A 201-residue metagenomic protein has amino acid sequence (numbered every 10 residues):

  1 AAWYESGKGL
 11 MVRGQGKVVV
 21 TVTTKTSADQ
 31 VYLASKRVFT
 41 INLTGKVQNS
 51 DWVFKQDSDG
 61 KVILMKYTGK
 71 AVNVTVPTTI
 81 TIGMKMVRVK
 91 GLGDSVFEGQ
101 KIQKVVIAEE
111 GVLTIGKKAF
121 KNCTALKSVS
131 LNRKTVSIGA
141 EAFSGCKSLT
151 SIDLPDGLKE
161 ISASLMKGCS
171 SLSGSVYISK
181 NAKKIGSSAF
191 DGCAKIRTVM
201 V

Functional and structural regions predicted by a protein language model:
A1-K46: Extracytoplasmic soluble-region selector
G9, F39-I41, G45, V53-S58 (+6 more regions): Structural signature of tandem-repeat unit edges
M11, V19-T21, W52-V53, K61-I63: Ordered hydrophobic segments in well-structured contexts
I63-G69: Eukaryote-biased recognition of intrinsically disordered, low-complexity regulatory segments
L64, V89-L92: Hydrophobic residues on conserved beta-strands that form the core of alpha/beta folds
D94-S95, G116-A119, G139-A142, S162-L165 (+1 more regions): Consensus positions within tandem repeat domains that build extended binding/scaffold surfaces
